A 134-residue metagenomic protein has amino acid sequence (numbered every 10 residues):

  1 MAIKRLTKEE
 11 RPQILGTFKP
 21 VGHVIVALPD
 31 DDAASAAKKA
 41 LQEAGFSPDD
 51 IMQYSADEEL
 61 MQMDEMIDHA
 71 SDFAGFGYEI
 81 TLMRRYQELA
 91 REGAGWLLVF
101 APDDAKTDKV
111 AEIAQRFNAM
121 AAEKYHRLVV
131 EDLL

Functional and structural regions predicted by a protein language model:
M1-L134: Positively charged, small/polar-rich N-terminal and surface patches that mediate targeting and assembly and bind
